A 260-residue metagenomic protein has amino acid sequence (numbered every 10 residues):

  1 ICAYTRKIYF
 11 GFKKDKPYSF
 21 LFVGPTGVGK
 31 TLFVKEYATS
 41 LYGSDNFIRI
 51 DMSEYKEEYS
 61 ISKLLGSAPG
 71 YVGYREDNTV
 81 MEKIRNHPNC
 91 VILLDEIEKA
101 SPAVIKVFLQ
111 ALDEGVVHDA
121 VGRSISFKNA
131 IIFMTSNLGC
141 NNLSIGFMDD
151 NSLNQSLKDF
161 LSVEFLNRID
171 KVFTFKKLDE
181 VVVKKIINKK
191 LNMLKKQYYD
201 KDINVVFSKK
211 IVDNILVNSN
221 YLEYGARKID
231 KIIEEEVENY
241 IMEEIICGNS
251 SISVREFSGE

Functional and structural regions predicted by a protein language model:
I1-E260: AAA+ P-loop NTPase nucleotide-binding core of proteostasis motors
